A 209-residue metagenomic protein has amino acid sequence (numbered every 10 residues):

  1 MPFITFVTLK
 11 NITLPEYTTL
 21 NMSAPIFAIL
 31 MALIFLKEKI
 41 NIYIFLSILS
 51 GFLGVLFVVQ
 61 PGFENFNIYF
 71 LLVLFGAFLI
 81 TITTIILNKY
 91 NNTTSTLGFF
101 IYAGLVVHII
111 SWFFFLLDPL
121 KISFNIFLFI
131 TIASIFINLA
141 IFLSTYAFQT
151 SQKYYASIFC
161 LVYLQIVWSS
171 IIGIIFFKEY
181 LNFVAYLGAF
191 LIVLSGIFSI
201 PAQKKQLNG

Functional and structural regions predicted by a protein language model:
M1-I4, I68-G76, F115, L120-A140: Loop-to-transmembrane-helix transition segments
M1-P15, I135-Q152: Specific transmembrane alpha-helical segments of multi-pass solute transporters/efflux pumps, especially DMT/EamA
F3, L53-E64, V107-L128, I174-K178 (+1 more regions): Membrane-interface helix-cap regions at the ends of transmembrane helices in multi-pass membrane proteins
F3, P25-L30, V55, F78-I82 (+6 more regions): Hydrophobic/small/kink-forming positions within alpha-helical transmembrane segments of polytopic membrane proteins
T5-V7, A24-L46, Q165-Y186: C-terminal transmembrane-helix exit sites in multi-pass transporters
T18-S23, Y90-L105, F142-I174: Helix-helix packing/entry segments at the starts of transmembrane helices
Y43-Q60, V184-Q203: Hydrophobic transmembrane alpha-helices of multi-pass small-molecule transport proteins
N65-I122: Transmembrane alpha-helical segments that form core, pore/gating elements of small-molecule transporters/exporters
